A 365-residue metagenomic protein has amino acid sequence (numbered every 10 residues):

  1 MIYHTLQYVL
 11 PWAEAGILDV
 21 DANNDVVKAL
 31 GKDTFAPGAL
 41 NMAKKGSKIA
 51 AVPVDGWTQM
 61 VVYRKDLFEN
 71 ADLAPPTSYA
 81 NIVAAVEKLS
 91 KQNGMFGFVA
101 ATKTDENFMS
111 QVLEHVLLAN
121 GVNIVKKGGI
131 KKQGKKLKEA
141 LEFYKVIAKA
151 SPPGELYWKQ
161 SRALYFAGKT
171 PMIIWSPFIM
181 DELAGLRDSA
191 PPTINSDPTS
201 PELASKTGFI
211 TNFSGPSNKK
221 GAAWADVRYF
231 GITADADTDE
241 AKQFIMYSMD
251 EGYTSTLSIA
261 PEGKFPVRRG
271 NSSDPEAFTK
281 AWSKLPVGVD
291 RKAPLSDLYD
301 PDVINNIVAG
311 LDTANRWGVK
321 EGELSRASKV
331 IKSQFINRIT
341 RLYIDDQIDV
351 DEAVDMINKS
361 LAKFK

Functional and structural regions predicted by a protein language model:
M1-F35, D66-T77, T170-M172, R187-T193 (+2 more regions): Extracytoplasmic "Venus flytrap"/periplasmic binding protein-like
Y3-Y8, W158, W175-M180: Beta->alpha turn/N-cap motifs
T5-T58, V83, M109, P198-T211: Hinge/lid segment of periplasmic solute-binding proteins
G46-V54, Q59, N81-G129, K136 (+1 more regions): Extracytoplasmic/periplasmic solute-binding protein
D66-P76, Q92, N123, A150 (+1 more regions): Short helix-loop capping/hinge motifs at secondary-structure junctions, enriched in acidic/polar residues
Y79-V83, G154-A167: Short helix-initiation/N-cap motifs at beta->coil->alpha
V86-K88, K127-E155, P198, E202-N212: Glycine-centered hinge/linker elements that transmit conformational signals in sensory and ligand-binding systems
L183-A184, S200-P201, P216-Q334: C-terminal lobe and pocket-closing loops of periplasmic/extracytoplasmic Venus-flytrap solute-binding proteins
